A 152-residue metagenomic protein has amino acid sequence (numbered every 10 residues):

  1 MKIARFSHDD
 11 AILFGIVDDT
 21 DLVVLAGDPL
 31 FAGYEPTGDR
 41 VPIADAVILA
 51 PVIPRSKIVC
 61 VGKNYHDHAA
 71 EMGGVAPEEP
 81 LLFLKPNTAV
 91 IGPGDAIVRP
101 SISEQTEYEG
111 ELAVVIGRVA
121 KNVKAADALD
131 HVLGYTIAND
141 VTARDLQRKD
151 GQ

Functional and structural regions predicted by a protein language model:
M1-P80, N87, A143, Q152: N-terminal non-catalytic cap/leader segment that marks the start of a structured domain
R55-I58, Y65-Q152: Glycine-enriched loop-and-adjacent helix/strand subsegments that border the catalytic/binding cleft of enzyme cores
